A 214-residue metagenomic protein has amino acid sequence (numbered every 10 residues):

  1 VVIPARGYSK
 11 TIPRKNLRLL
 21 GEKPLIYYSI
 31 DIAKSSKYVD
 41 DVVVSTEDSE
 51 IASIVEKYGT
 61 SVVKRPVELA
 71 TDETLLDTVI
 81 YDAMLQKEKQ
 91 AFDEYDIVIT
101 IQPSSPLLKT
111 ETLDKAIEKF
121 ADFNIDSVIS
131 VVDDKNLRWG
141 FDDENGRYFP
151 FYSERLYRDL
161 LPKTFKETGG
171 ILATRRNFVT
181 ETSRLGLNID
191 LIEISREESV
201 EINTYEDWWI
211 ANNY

Functional and structural regions predicted by a protein language model:
V1-S45: N-terminal glycine-rich phosphate-binding loop and ensuing alpha1 helix
R6, V67, Q102, V132-D133: Histidine-centered beta-alpha loop that forms part of the nucleotide-sugar donor binding/catalytic region in diverse
V39, D93-Y95, D122-D126: Short, high-confidence coil segments that cap the C-terminus of an alpha-helix and link into the following beta-strand
T46-I51, R176-F178: Short, polar loop motifs at secondary-structure junctions
S49-I99, L107-K115: Short phosphate-binding loop-to-helix
T78, S105-R196: Conserved core of the sugar-phosphate nucleotidyltransferase
L191-E193, E198-Y214: Hydrophobic helical membrane-anchoring modules
